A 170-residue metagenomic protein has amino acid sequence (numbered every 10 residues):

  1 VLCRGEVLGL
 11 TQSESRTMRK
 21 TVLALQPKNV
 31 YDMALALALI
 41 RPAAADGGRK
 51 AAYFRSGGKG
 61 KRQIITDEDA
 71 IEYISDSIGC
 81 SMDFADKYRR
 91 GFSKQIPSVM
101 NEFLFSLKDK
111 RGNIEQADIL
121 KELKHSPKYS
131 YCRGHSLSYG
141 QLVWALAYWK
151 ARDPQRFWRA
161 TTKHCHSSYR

Functional and structural regions predicted by a protein language model:
V1-R170: Noncatalytic, beta-rich nucleic-acid-contacting surfaces in large DNA/RNA-processing enzymes
